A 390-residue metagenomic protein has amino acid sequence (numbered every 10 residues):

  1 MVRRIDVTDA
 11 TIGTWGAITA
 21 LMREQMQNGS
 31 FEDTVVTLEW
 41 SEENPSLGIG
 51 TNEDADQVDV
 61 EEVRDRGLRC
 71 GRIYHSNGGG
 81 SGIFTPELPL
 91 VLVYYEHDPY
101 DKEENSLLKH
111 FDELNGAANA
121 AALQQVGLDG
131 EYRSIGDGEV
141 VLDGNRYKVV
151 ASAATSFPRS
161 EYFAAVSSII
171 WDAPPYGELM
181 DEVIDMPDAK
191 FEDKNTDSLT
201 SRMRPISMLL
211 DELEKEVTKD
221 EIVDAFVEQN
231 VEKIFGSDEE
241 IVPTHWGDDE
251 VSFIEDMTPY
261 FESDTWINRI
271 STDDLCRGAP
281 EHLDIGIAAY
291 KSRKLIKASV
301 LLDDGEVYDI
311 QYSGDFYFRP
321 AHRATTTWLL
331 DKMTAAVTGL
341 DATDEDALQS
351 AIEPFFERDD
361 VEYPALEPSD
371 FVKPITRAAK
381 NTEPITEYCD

Functional and structural regions predicted by a protein language model:
M1-E62, Y74-S76, T85, T196-L295 (+1 more regions): Active-site loop/lid in soluble adenylation, ligation, and acyl-transfer enzymes
T14-A17, L107-N115, T218-I222, F226 (+5 more regions): Short amphipathic alpha-helical segments
E24, L114, A118-L128, A225-I234 (+6 more regions): Generic non-transmembrane alpha-helical segments
T37, S81, K297-L301: Short, surface-exposed charged micro-motifs
E62-D65, E161: Acidic/histidine-enriched ion/cofactor-binding microenvironments in catalytic or ligand-binding pockets
R64-E103: A glycine-rich, hydrophobic loop/mini-helix early in the fold
L90-V217, F226, G278-Y312: Catalytic beta-strand/loop module used to bind and position nucleotide/cofactor moieties in cofactor-attachment
L301-C389: Active-site- and interface-proximal helix/loop "cap" or "latch" segments in soluble metabolic and energy-transducing
